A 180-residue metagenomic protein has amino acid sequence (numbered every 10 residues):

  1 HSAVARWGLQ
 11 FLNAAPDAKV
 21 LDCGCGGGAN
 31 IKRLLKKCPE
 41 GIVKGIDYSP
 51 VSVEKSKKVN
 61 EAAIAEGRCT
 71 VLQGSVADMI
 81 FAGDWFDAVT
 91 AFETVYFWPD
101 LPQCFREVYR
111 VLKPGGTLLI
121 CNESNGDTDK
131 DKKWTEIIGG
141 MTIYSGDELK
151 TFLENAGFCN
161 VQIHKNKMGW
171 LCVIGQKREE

Functional and structural regions predicted by a protein language model:
H1-A18: Conserved alpha-helix/loop element of class I SAM-dependent methyltransferases that forms part of the SAM/SAH-binding
Q10-A15, K36, M79-I80: Glycine-rich helix-loop-beta junction characteristic of Rossmann-like nucleotide cofactor-binding loops
A18, G41, G116: Glycine-centered, small-residue-biased loops immediately flanking beta-strands in adenine/cofactor-binding cores
L21-D78: Class I SAM-dependent methyltransferase SAM/SAH-binding core
A77-A88: A short acidic, Gly/Pro-enriched loop at the edge of an enzyme's catalytic core that lines a small-molecule cofactor
A88-D100: A short SAM/SAH-binding and catalytic strip from SAM-dependent methyltransferases
P102-P114: A short glycine-rich, Lys/Arg-flanked "PGG" loop and its adjoining helix->strand segment in the class I
T117-I174: C-terminal alpha-helical "lid/dimerization" subdomain adjacent to the S-adenosyl-L-methionine
